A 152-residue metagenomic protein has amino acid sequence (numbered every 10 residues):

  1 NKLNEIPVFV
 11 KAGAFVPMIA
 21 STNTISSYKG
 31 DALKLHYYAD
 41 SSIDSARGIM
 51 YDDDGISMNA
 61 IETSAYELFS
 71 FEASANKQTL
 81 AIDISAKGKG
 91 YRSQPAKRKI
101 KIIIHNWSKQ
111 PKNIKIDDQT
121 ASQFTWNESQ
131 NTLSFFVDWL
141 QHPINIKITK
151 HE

Functional and structural regions predicted by a protein language model:
N1-P111, D117-D118, Q141: Catalytic core of carbohydrate-active enzymes
D83, I103, S134-F136, K147: Generic structural detector for well-ordered beta-strands
I116-D117, I146: Generic alpha-helical hydrophobic packing signal
D117-Q141: Extracellular/luminal ectodomains and secreted, surface-exposed scaffolds of diverse proteins
F136-E152: Surface-exposed interaction regions enriched in Ser/Thr/Asp/Glu that occur as long low-complexity tracts or repetitive
